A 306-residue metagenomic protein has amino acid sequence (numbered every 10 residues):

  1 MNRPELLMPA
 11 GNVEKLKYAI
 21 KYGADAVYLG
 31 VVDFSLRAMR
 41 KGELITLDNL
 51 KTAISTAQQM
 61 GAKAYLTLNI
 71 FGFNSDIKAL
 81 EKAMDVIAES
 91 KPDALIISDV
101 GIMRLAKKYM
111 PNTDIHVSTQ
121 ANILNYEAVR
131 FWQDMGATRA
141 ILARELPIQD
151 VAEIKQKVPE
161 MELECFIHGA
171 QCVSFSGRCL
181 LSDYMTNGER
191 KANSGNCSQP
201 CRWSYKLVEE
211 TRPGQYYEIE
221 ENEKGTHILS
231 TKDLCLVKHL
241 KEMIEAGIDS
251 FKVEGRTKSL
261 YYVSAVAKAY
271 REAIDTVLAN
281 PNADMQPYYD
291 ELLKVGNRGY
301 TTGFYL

Functional and structural regions predicted by a protein language model:
M1-Y22, A26-M39, A53-I54, M60-I70 (+5 more regions): Surface-exposed amphipathic alpha-helical tracts and adjacent flexible/coil segments at the periphery of soluble enzymes
K15, G101-I102: Alpha-helix capping/helix-boundary segments
K41-K51: Aromatic- and glycine-enriched glycan-recognition loops and surfaces that form the carbohydrate-binding subsites
M103-K108: Short active-site loop/helix that positions an aromatic residue
